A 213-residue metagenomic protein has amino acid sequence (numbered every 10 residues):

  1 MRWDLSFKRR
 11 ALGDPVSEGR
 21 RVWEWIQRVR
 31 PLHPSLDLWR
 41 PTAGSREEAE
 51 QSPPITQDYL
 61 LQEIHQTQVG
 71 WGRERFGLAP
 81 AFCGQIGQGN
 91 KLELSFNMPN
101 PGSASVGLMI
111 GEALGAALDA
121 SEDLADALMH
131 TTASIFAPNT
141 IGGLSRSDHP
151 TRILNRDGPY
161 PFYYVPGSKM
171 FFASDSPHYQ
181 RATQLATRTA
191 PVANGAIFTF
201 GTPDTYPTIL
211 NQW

Functional and structural regions predicted by a protein language model:
M1-G44, S145-W213: C-terminal interaction module
M1-S6, L92-A116: Glycine-rich, often proline-containing surface loops adjacent to acidic residues and nearby aromatics that form
S17-R20, E24-Q27, P31, Q62 (+3 more regions): Polar/charged alpha-helical tracts
V22-K91: N-terminal low-complexity, intrinsically disordered segments
F76, M98-G102, R188-N194: Short, ordered beta-strand-loop transition motifs
L78-G84, L108, G195-T202: Generic recognition of long tandem-repeat/solenoid scaffolds
V106-Y160: Short helix-loop boundary/capping segments
